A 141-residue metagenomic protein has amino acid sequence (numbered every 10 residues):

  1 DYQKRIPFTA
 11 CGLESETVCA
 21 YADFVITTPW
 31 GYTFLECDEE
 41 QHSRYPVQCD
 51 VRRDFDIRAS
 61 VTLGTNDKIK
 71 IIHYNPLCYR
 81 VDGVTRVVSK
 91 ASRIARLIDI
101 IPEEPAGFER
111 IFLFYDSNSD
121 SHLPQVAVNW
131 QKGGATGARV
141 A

Functional and structural regions predicted by a protein language model:
D1-A141: Nucleic-acid endo/exonuclease domains
